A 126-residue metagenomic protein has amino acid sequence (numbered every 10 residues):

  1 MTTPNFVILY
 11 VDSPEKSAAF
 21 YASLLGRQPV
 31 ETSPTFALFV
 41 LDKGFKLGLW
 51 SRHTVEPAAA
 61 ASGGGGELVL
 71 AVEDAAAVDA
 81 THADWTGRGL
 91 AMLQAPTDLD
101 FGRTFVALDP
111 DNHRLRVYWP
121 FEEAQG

Functional and structural regions predicted by a protein language model:
M1-A18, E67-L70, F121-G126: N-terminal beta-strand motif that seeds the catalytic metal site of vicinal oxygen chelate
M1-T3, A61-G65, D98-L99: Short glycine-enriched loop/turn motifs at secondary-structure junctions
T2, L38-V40, G63, W85-T86: A structural feature recognizing the 12-helix transmembrane core of secondary solute carriers
I8-L47, S51-H53: Core segments of cupin and vicinal oxygen chelate
K46, V69, T104-V106: Short hydrophobic/aromatic beta-strand element in the GNAT-like acyltransferase core that lines or flanks the acyl-donor
L68-W85, G89-L90: Mid-chain, well-packed structural core segment of small domains
H82-G126: Vicinal oxygen chelate
